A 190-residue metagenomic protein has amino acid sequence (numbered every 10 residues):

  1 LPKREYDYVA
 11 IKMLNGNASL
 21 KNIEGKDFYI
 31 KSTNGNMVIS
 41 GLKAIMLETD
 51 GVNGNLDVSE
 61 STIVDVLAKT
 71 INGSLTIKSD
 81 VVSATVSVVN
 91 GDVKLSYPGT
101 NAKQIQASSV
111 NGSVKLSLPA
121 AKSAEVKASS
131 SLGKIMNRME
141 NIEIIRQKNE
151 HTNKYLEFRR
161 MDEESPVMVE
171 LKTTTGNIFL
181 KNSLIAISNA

Functional and structural regions predicted by a protein language model:
L1-A190: Intrinsically disordered, low-complexity terminal regions
